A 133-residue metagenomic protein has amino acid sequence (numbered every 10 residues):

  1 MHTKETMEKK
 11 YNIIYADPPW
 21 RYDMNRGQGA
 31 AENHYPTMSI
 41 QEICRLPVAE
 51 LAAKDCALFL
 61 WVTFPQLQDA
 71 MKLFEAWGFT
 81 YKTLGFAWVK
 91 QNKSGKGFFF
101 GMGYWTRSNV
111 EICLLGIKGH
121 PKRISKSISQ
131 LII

Functional and structural regions predicted by a protein language model:
M1-I133: Class I S-adenosyl-L-methionine-dependent methyltransferase catalytic core
